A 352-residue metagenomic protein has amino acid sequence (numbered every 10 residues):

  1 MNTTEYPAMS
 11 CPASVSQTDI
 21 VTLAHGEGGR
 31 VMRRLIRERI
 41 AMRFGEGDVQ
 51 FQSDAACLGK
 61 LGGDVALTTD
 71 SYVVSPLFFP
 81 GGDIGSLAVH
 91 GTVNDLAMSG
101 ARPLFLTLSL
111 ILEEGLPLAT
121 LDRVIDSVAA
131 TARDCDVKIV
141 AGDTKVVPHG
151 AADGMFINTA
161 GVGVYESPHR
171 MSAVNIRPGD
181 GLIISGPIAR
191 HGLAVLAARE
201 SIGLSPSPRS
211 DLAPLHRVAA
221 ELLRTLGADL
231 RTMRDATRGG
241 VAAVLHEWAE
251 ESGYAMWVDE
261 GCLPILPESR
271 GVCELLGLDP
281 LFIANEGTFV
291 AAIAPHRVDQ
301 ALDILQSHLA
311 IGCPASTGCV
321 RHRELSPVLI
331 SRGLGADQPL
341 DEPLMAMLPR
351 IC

Functional and structural regions predicted by a protein language model:
N2-C352: Helix-biased detector of long, well-ordered alpha-helical tracts
